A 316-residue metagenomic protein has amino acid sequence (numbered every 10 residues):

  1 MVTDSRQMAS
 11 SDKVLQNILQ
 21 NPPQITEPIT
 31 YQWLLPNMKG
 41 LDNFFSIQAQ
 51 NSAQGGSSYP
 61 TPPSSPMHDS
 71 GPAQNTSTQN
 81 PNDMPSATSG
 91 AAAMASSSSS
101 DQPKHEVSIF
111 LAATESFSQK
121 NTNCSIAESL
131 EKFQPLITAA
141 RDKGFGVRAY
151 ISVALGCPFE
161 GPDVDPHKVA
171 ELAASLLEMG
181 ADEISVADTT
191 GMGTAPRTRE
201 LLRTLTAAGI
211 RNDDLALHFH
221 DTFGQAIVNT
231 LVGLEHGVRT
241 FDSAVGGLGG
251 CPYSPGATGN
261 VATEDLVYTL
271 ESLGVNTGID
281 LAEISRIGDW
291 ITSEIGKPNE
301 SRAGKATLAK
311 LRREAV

Functional and structural regions predicted by a protein language model:
M1-V316: Catalytic cores and adjacent flexible loops of soluble metabolic enzymes that perform enolate/carbanion chemistry on
